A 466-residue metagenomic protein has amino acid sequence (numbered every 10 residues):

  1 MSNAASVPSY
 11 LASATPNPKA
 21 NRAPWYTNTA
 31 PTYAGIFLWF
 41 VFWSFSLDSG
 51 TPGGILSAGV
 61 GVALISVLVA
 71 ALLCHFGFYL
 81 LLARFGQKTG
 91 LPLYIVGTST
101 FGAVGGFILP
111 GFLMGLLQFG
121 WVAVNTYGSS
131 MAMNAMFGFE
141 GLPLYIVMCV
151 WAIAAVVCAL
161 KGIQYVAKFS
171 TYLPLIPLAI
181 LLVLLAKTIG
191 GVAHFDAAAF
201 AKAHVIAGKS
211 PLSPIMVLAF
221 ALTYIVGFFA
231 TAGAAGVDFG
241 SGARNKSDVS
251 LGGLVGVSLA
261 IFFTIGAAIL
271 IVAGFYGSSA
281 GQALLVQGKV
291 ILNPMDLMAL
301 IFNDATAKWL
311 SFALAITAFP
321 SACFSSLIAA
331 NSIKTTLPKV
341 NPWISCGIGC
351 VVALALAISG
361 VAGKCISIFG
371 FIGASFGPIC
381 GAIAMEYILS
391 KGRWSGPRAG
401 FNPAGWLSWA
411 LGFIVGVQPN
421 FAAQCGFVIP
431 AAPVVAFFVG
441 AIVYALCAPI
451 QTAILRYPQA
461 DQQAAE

Functional and structural regions predicted by a protein language model:
M1-L64, C74-H75, F195, A207-L222 (+2 more regions): Membrane-interface "cap" regions at the ends of multi-pass membrane proteins
A23-S44, A186-G191, A203-A273, D304-C323 (+1 more regions): Hydrophobic, membrane-embedded alpha-helices of multi-pass small-molecule transporters
A34-W39, V69-F78, L113-V122, I176-K187 (+3 more regions): Selective recognition of specific alpha-helical transmembrane segments in multi-pass small-molecule
I36, G111-F112, F137-K161, L175-V183 (+3 more regions): Transmembrane alpha-helical segments of multi-pass small-molecule transport proteins
G54, R84, T100, M131-G138 (+6 more regions): Membrane-water interface regions at transmembrane-helix termini and the short interhelical loops of multi-pass membrane
V67-F101, P110-L117, V124, P449-T452 (+1 more regions): Juxtamembrane transmembrane-helix boundary signature
I146, V150-W151, C158-G191, G253-V257 (+2 more regions): Membrane-interface loop-to-helix entry segments
G381-E466: C-terminal membrane-solvent junction of multi-pass transporters and transport-like membrane proteins
